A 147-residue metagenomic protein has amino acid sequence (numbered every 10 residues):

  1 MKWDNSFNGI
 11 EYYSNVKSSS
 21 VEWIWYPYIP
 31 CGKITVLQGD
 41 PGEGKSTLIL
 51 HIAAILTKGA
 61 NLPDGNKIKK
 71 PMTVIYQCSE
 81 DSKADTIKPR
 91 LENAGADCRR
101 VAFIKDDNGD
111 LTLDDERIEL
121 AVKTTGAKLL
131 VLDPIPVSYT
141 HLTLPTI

Functional and structural regions predicted by a protein language model:
W3-D4, I10-Y13, S20, I24-Y26 (+2 more regions): Conserved inter-motif catalytic segment of the P-loop NTP-binding fold
P30: Residues immediately N-terminal to the Walker A/P-loop in ABC ATPase nucleotide-binding domains
I34: Walker A (P-loop) ATP-phosphate-binding motif of ABC ATPase nucleotide-binding domains
L37: Hydrophobic anchor at the beta1->P-loop junction of P-loop NTPases
L48: Hydrophobic positions on the alpha1 helix immediately C-terminal to the Walker A/P-loop
I52-A60: Walker A/P-loop NTP-binding motif
T143-I147: A short, hydrophobic C-terminal helix/tail in secreted or cell-surface proteins
